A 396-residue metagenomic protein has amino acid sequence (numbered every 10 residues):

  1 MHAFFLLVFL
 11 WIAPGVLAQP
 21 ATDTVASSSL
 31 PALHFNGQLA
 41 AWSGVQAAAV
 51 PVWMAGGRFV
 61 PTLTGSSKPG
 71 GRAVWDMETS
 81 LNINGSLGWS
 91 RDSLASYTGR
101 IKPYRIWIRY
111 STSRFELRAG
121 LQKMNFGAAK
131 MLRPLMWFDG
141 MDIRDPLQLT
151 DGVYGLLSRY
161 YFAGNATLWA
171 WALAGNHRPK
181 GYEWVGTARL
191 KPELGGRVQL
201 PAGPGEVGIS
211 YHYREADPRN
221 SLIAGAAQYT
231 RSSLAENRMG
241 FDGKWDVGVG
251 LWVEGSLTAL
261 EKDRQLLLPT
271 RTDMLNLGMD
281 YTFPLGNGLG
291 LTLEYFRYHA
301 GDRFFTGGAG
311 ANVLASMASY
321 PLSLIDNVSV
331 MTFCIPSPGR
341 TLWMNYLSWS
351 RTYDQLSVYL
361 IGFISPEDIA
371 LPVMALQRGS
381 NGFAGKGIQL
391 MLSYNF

Functional and structural regions predicted by a protein language model:
D23-A48, W75-T79, A166: Transmembrane beta-strand segments of Gram-negative outer membrane beta-barrel proteins
L33, G71-M77, R114-L117, N165-L168 (+6 more regions): Repeated loop/turn-to-beta-strand initiation elements of outer-membrane beta-barrel proteins
A41-A47, G65-S67, L81-L87, T112-R114 (+12 more regions): Transmembrane beta-strands of outer-membrane beta-barrel pores
P51-F59, G99-Y104, T150-Y154, L190-L194 (+7 more regions): Residues that define the transmembrane beta-barrel architecture of outer-membrane proteins
P61-S67, R105-Y110, L156-Y160, G196-L200 (+6 more regions): Residues on the lipid-exposed face of transmembrane beta-strands in outer-membrane beta-barrel proteins
S66-L168, L173, L200, E367: Outer membrane beta-barrel
K244-I335: Detector for outer-membrane/organellar transmembrane beta-barrel domains, recognizing the amphipathic beta-strand
L356, I364, S380-F396: Outer-membrane beta-barrel "beta-signal"
